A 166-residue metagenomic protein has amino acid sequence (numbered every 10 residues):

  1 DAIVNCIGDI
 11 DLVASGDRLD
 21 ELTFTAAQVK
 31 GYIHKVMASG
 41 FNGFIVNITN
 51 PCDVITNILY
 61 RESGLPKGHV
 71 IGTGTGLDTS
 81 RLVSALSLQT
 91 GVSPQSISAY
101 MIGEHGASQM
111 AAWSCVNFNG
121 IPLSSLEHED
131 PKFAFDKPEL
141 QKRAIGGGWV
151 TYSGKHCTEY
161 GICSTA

Functional and structural regions predicted by a protein language model:
A2-V4: N-terminal Rossmann-like NAD(P) cofactor-binding module of classical short-chain dehydrogenase/reductase
I7-I10: Conserved NAD(P)H cofactor-binding loop of Rossmann-fold oxidoreductase domains
D17-V83: Rossmann-like NAD(P)(H) cofactor-binding subdomain of soluble oxidoreductases
S63-H69, L77-A166: C-terminal substrate-binding/catalytic lobe of Rossmann-fold NAD(P)-dependent dehydrogenases
